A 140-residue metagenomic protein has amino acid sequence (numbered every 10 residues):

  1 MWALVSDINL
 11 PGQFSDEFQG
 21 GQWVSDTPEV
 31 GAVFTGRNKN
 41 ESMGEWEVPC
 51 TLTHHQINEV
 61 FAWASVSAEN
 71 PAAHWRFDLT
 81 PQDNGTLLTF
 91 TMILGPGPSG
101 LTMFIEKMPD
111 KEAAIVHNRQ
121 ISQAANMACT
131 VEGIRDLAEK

Functional and structural regions predicted by a protein language model:
M1-V30: Hydrophobic ligand-binding cavity/cleft-lining segments
W2, R37, A64, T89-T91: Beta-strand residues in well-ordered beta-sheet regions across diverse protein folds
V5-L10, F18-Q19, E41-P49, T91: Short low-complexity stretches enriched in small and charged residues
S6-D7, G31-F34, L87-I93: Short, mixed-charge, low-aromatic patches
G12, G36, H117-N118: Short, contiguous strand/loop micro-motifs
F14, F61, P98: Active-site-proximal flexible loops/turns
Q22-H74, Q82, A125-K140: Glycine-rich portal/gate segments that line the openings of hydrophobic small-molecule binding cavities
S67-A125, C129, D136: Beta-strand/loop substructures that line and gate deep hydrophobic ligand-binding cavities in soluble
